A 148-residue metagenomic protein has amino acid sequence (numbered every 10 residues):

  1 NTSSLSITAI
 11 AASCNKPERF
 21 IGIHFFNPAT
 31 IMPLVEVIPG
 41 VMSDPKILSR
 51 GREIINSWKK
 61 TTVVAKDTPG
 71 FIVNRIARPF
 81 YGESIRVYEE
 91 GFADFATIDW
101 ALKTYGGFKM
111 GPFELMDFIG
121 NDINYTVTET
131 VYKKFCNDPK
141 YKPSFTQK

Functional and structural regions predicted by a protein language model:
N1-K148: N-terminal glycine-rich phosphate-binding loop for ADP-containing cofactors
